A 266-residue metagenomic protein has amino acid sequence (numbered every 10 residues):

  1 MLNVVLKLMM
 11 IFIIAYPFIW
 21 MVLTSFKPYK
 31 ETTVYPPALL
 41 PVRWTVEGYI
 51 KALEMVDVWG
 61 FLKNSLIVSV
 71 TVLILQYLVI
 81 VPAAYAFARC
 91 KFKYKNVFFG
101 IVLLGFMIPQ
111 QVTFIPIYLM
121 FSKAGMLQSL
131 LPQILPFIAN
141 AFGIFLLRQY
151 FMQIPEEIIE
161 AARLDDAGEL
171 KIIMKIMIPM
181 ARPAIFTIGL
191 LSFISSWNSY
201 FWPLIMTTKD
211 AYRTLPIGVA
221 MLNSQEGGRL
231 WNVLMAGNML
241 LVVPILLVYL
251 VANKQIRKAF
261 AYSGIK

Functional and structural regions predicted by a protein language model:
N3-K266: A structural signal for multi-pass alpha-helical bundles of membrane permease subunits that mediate small-molecule
